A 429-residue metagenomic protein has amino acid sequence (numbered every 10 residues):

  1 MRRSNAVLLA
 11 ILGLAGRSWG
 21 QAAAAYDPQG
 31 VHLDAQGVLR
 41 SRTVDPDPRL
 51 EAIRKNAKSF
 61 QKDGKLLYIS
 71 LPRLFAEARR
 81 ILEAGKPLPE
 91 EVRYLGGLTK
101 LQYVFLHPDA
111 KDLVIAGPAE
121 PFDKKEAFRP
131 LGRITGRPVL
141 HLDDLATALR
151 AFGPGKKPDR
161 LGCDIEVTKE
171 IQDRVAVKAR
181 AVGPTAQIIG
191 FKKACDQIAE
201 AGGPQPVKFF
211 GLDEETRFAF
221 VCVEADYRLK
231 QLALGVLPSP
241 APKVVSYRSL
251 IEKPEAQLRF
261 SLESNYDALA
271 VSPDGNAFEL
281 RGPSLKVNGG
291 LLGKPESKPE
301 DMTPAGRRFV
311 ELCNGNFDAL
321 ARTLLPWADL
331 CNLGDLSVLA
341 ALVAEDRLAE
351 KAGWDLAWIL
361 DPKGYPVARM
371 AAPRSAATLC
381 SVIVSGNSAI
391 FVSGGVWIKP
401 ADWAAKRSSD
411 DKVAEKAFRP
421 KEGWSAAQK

Functional and structural regions predicted by a protein language model:
M1-R2: N-terminal secretory signal peptides that target proteins for export/translocation
N5-R17: Bacterial N-terminal signal peptides
G20-K429: Outer membrane pore-forming secretion/assembly proteins and partners of Gram-negative envelopes
